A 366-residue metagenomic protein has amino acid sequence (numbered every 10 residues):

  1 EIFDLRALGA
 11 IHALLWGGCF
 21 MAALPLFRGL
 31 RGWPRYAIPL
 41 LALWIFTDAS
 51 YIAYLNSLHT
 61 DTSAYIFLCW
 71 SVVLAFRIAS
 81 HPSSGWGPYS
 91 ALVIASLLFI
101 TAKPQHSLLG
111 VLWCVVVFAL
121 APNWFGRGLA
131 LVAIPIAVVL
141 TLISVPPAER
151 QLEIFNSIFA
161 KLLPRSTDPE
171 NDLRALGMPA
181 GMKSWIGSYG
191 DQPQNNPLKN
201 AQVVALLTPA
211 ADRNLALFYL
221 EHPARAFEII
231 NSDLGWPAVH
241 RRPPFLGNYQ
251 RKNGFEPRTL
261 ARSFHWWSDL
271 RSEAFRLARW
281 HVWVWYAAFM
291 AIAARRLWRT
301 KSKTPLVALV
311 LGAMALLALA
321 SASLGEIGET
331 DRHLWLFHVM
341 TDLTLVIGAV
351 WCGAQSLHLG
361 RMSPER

Functional and structural regions predicted by a protein language model:
I2-L15, I229-A308: Membrane-interface anchor segments at the N-terminal boundary of transmembrane helices in multi-pass membrane enzymes
L5, G9, L41-Y65: Aromatic- and kink-enriched transmembrane "portal" helix at the membrane-lumen/periplasm boundary that abuts
A10-G32, W70: Transmembrane-helix motifs of polytopic, lipid-linked glycan transferases
A23-T47, I66, W86-Y89: Transmembrane-helix signature of polytopic, membrane-embedded enzymes that assemble or transfer cell-envelope glycans
S71-Y89: Membrane-interface transmembrane helices that cradle and orient dolichyl/undecaprenyl
P88-K103, V115-F118, A137: Membrane-interface alpha helices of multi-pass inner-membrane proteins
L109-P135: Perimembrane helix-loop-helix junctions
P147-P257: Membrane-proximal stem/loop segments at transmembrane-domain junctions that anchor or position
